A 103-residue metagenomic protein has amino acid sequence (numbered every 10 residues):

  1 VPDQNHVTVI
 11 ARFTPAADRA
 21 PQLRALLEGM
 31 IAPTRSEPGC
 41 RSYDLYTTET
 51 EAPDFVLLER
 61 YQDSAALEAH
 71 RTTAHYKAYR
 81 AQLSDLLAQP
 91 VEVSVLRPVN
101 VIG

Functional and structural regions predicted by a protein language model:
V1-V7, L45-P53, A81-G103: Glycine-rich beta-strand-turn "strand-cap" elements at beta-sheet edges
P2, T14, D18-P21, A52 (+1 more regions): Residues at secondary-structure transition points
D3-L45: N-terminal first-folded block
V7-T14, D44-R71, E92: Short, well-ordered beta-strand segments in beta-rich or mixed alpha/beta enzyme and ligand-binding folds
G29-R41, R60-S94: An amphipathic, aromatic/His-enriched active-site/gating alpha helix that lines ligand/cofactor pockets
